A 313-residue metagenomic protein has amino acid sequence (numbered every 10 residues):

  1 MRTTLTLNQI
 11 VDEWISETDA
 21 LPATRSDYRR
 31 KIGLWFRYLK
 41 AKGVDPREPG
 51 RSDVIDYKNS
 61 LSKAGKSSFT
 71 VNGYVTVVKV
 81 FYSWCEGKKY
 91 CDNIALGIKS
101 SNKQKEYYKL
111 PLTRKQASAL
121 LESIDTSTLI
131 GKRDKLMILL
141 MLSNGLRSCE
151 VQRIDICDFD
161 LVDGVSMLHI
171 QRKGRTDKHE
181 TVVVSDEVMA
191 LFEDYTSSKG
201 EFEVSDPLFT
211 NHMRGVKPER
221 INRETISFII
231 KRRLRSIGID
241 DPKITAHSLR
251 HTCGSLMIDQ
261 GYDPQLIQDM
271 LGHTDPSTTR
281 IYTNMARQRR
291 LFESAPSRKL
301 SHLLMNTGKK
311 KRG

Functional and structural regions predicted by a protein language model:
M1-G313: Conserved catalytic core of the tyrosine transesterase superfamily
